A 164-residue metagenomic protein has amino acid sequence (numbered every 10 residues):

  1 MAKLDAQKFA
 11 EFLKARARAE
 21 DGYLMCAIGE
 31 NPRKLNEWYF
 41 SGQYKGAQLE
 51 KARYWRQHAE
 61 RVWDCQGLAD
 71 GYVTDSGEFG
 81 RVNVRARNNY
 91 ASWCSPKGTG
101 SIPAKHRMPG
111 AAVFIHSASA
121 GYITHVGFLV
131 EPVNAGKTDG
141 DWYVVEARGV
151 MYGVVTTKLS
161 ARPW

Functional and structural regions predicted by a protein language model:
M1-E78, A118, T124-H125, V145-M151: N-terminal capping segments
M1-Y23, N83-A104, H116-W164: Aromatic- and glycine-rich peptidoglycan recognition patches
M108-A112: Structural motif
